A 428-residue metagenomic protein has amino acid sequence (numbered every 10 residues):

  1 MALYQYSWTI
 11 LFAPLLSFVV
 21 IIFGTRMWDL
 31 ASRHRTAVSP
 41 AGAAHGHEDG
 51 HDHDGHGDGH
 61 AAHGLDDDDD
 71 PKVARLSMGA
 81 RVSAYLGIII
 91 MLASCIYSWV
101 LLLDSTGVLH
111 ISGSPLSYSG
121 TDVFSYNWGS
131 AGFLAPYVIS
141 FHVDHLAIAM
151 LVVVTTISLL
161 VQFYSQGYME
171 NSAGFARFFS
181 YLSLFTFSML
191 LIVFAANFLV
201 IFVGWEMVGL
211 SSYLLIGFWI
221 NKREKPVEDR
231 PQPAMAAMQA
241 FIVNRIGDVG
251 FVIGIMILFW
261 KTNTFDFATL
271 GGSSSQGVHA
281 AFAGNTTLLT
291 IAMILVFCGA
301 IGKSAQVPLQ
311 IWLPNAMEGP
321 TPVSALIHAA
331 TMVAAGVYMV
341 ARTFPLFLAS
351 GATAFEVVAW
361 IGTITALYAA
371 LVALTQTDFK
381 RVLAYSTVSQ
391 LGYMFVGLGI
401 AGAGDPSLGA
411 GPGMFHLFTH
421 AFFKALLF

Functional and structural regions predicted by a protein language model:
M1-Q5, G24-S180, N263-A283, R342-F344 (+1 more regions): Transmembrane helix-loop-helix hairpins at membrane boundaries of multipass inner-membrane proteins
L11-M27, I301, A305, A366: N-terminal signal-anchor/start-transfer transmembrane helix
A13, F18, I89-L92, V252 (+2 more regions): Hydrophobic alpha-helical membrane-embedded or membrane-associated segments
L15-I21, C95-W99, L210, K424-F428: Hydrophobic alpha-helical membrane-embedded segments
L160-I201, L210-F428: Hydrophobic transmembrane alpha-helices and their helix-loop junctions in integral membrane proteins
E206: Short phosphate-coordinating micro-motif centered on Lys-Gly-acidic
